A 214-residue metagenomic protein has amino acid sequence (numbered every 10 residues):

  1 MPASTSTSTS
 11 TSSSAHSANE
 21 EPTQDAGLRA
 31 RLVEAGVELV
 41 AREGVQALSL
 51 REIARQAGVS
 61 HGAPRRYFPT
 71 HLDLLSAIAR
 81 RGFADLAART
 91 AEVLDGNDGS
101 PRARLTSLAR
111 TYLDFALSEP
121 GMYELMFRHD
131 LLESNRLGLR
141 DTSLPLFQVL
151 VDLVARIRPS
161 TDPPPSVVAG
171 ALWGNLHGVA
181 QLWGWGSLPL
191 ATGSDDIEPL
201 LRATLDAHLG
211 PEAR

Functional and structural regions predicted by a protein language model:
M1-G27, A213-R214: N-terminal intrinsically disordered/low-complexity leader segments
R31, A35, L39-D73, A77: Helix-turn-helix
A35-R42, D85-G96, N175-L182: Solvent-exposed, amphipathic alpha-helical segments
A77, A91-M122, P165, A169-L172: Hydrophobic alpha-helical connector segments
R81-L105, L137-D152: Amphipathic alpha-helical linker/stalk segments
S107, D114-D152, W185, L190: Short secondary-structure transition hinges
L125, W173-A191, D206-R214: Amphipathic C-terminal alpha-helical segment
S134-P159, S166-G170, D195-A207: Amphipathic alpha-helical packing segments from all-alpha helical-bundle domains
